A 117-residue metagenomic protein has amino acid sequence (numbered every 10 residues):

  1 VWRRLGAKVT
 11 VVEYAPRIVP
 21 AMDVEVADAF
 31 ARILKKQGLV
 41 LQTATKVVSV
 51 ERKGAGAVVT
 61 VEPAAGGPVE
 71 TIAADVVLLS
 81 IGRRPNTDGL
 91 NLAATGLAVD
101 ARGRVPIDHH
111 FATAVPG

Functional and structural regions predicted by a protein language model:
V1-E70: Rossmann-like dinucleotide-binding cores of NAD(P)H-dependent redox enzymes
T71-G117: FAD-site-proximal beta/loop scaffold in flavoenzymes
